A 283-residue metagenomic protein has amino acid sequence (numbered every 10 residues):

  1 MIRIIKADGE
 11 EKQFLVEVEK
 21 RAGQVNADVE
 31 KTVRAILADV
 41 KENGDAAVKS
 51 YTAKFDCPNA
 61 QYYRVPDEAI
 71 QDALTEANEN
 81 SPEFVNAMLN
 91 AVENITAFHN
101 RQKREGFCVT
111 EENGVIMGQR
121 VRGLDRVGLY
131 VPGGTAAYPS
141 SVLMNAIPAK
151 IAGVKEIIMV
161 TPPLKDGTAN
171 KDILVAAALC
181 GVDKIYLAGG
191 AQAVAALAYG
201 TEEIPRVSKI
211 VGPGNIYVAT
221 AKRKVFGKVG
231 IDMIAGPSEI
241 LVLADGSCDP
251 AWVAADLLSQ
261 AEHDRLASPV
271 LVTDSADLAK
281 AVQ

Functional and structural regions predicted by a protein language model:
M1-D125: N-terminal Rossmann-like NAD(P)+-binding subdomain of aldehyde/semialdehyde dehydrogenases
G9, P162-L164, G190, N215 (+2 more regions): Short, ordered loop/turn segments at secondary-structure junctions
A97, A169-G181, A198: N-terminal small/polar loop signature for handling phosphorylated ligands or for N-terminal nucleophile
V109-V175: Conserved small-residue-rich beta-alpha loop and adjacent elements that most often cradle the phosphate/pyrophosphate
G181-S268: Conserved NAD(P)+-binding/catalytic subdomain of aldehyde/semialdehyde dehydrogenases
P269-Q283: NAD(P)-dependent aldehyde/semialdehyde dehydrogenase
